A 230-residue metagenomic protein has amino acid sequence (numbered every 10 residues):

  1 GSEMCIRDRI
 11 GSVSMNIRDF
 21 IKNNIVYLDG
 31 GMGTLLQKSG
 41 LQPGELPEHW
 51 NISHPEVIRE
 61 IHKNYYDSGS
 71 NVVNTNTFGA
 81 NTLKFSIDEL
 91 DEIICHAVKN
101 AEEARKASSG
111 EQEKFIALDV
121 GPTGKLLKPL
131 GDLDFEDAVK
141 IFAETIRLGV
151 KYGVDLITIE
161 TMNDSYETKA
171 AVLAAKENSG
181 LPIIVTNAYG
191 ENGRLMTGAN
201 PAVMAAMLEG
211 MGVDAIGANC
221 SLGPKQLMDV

Functional and structural regions predicted by a protein language model:
G1-I6: Short, small-residue-biased leader/transition segments that mark boundaries at the very start of proteins
I10-V230: Domain-level signal for soluble alpha/beta catalytic cores
